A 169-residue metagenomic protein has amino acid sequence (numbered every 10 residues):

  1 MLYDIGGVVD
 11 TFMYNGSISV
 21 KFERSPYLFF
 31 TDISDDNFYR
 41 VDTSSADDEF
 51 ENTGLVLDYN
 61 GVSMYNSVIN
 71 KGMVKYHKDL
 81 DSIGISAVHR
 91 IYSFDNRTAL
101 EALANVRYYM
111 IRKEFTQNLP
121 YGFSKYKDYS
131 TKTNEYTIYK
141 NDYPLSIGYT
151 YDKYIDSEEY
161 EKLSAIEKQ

Functional and structural regions predicted by a protein language model:
L2-Q169: Soluble catalytic regions of membrane-associated enzymes that act on cell-envelope and secretory-pathway components
